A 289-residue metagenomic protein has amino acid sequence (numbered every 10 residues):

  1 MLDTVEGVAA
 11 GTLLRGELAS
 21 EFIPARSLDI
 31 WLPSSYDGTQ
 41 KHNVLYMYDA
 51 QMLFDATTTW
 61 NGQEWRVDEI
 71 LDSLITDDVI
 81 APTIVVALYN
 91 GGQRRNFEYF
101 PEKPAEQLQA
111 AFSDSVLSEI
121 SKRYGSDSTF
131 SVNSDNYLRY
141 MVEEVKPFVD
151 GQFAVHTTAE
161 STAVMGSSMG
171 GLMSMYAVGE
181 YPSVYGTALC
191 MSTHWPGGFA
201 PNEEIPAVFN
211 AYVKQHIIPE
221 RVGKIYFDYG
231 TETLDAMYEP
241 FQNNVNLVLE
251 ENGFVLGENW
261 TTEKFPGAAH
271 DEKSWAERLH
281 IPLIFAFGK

Functional and structural regions predicted by a protein language model:
M1-K289: Non-catalytic cap/lid and distal C-terminal segments of serine-dependent acyl enzymes
